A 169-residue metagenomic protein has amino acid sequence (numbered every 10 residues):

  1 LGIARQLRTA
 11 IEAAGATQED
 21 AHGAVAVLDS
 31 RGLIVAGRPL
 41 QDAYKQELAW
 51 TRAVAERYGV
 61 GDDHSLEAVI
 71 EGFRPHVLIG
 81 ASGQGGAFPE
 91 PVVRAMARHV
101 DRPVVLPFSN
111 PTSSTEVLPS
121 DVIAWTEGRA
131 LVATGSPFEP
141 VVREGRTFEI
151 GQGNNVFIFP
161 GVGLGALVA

Functional and structural regions predicted by a protein language model:
L1-Q6, V35, G85-P91, S113-V117: Short glycine/serine/threonine-rich phosphate/pyrophosphate-binding segments that cradle anionic phosphate groups
L1-V77: Glycine-rich phosphate/diphosphate-binding loop of Rossmann-like nucleotide-binding domains
G2, Q6, A10, A81 (+4 more regions): Generic, well-ordered alpha-helical scaffold segments in large soluble proteins
A13-G15, S65-V69, P91-M96, P119-D121 (+1 more regions): Generic recognition of flexible, low-complexity loop/linker segments
G23, I79, E127-R129: A short helix-to-beta-strand connector/capping loop
E56-D63, A68, A81-G86, T147-Q152 (+1 more regions): Hydrophobic alpha-helical scaffolding
S65-L78, G83-V104: Rossmann-fold NAD(P) dinucleotide-binding segment
R98, P103, P107-A169: Adenosine-phosphate binding glycine-rich loop
